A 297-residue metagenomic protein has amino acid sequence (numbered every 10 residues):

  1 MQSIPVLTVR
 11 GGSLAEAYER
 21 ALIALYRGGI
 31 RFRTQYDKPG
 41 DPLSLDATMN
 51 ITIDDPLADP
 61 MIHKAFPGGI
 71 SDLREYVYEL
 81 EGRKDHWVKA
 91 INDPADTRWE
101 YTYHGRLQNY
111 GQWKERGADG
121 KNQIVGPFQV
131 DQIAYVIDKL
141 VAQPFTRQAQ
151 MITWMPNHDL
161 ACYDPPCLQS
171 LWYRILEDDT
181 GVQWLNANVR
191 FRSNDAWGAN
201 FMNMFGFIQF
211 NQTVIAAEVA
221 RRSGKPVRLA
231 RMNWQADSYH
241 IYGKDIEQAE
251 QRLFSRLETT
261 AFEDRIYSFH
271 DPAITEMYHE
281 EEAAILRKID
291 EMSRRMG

Functional and structural regions predicted by a protein language model:
M1-G297: Terminal, non-catalytic protein-protein interaction segments that mediate quaternary/complex assembly
